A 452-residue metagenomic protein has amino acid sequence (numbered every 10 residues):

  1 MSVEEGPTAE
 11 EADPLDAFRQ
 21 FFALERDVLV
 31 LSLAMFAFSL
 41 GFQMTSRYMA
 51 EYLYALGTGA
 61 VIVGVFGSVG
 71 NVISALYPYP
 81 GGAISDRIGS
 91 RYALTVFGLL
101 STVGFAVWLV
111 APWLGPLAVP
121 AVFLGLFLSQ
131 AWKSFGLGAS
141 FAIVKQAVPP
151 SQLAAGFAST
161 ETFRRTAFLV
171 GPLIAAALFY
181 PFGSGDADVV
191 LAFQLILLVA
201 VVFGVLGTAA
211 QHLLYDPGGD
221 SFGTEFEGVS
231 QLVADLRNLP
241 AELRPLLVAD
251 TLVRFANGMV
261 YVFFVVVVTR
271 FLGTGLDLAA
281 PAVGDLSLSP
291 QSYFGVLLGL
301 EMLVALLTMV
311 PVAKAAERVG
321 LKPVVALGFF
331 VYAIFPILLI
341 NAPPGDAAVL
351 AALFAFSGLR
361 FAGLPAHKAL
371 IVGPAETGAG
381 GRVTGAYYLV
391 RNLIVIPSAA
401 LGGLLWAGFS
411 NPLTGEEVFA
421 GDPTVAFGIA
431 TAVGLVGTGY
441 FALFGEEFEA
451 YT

Functional and structural regions predicted by a protein language model:
S2-D13, H212-D235, F448-T452: Flexible cytoplasmic inter-helical loops of multi-pass small-molecule transporters
D13-I73, E242-L297: Helix-loop boundary and gating motifs at the non-cytosolic
Y77-G89, F179, T308-G320, W406: Helix-to-loop junctions at the C-terminal end of transmembrane segments in multipass secondary transporters
L99-P116, F330-P344: C-terminal ends and interior cores of transmembrane alpha-helices in multi-pass membrane transporters/permeases
A118-G136, A347-A362: Hydrophobic core of transmembrane alpha-helices in multi-pass small-molecule transporters, especially MFS/SLC-type
F179-V201, W406-G434: A membrane-interface helix-boundary motif in multi-pass transporters
V201-D220, G437-F444: C-terminal membrane-cytosol helix-exit motif in multi-pass small-molecule transporters
K322-L364: C-terminal transmembrane helical hairpin of 12-TM major facilitator-type secondary transporters
